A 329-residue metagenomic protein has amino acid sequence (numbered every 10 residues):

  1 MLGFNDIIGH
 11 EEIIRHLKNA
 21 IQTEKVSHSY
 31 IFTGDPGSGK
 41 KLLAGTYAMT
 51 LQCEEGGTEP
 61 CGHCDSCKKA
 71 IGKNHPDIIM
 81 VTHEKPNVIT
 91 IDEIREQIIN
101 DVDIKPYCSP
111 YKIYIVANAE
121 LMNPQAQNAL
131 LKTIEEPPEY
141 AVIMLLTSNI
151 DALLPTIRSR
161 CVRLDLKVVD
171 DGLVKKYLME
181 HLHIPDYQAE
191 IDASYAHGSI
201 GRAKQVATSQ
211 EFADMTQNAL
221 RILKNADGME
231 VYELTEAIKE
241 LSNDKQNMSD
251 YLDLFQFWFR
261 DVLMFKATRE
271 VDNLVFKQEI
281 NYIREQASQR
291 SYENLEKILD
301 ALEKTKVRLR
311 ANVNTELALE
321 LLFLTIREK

Functional and structural regions predicted by a protein language model:
M1-M49, K69, E139-Y140, N149-L254 (+2 more regions): Charged, glycine-rich active-site and insertion segments that engage polyanionic ligands
M1-Q125: Clamp-loader machinery-focused feature within the broader ASCE/P-loop NTPase space
G57-T58, C108-S109, M144, R269 (+2 more regions): Short, polar/charged, Gly/Pro-enriched helix-capping and turn/loop motifs at alpha-helix termini and inter-helix linkers
N100, K132, P155, S159: Conserved adenine-binding aromatic site and its adjacent loop/helix in ATP-hydrolyzing domains
N118-A119, L145-I150: A short beta-strand-to-loop transition that corresponds to the Sensor-1 phosphate-sensing loop of AAA+ P-loop ATPases
L121, E136, A152: Residues immediately C-terminal
N128-L145: Conserved catalytic/switch belt of AAA+ P-loop NTPases
